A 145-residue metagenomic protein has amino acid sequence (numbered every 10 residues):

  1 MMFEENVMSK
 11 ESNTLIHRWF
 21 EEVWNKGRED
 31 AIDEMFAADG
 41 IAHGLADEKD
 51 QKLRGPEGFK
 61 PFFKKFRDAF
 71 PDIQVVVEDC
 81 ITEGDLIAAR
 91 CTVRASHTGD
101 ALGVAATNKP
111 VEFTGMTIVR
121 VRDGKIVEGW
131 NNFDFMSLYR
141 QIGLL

Functional and structural regions predicted by a protein language model:
M2-L145: C-terminal and inter-domain tail/linker signature
